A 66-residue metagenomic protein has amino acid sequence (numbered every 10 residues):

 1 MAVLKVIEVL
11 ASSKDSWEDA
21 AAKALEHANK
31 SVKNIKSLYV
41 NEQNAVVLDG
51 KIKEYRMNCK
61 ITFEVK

Functional and structural regions predicted by a protein language model:
A2-S37: Short, well-ordered alpha-helical segments
N44-K66: A cross-kingdom feature marking charged/low-complexity
